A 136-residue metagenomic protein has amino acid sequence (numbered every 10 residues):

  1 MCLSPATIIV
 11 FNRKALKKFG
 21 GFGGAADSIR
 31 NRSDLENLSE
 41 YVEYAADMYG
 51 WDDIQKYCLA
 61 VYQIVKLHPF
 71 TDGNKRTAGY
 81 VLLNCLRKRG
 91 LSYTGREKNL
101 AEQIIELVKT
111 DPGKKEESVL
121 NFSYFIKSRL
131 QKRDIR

Functional and structural regions predicted by a protein language model:
M1-R136: FIC/Doc superfamily catalytic core
